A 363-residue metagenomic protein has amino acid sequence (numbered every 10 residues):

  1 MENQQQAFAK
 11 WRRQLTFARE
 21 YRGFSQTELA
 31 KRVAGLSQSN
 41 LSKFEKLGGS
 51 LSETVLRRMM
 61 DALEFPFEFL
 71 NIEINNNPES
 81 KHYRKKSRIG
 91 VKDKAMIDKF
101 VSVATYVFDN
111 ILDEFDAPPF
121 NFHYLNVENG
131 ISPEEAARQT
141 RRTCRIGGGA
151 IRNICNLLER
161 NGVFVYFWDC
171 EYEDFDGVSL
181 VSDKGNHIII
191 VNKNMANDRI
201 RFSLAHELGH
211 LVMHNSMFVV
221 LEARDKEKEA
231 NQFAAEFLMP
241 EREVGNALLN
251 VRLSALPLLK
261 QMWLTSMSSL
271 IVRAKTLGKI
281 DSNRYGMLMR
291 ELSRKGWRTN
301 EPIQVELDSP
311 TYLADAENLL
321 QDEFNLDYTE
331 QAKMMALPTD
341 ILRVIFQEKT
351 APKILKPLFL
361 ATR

Functional and structural regions predicted by a protein language model:
M1-L204, L208-R363: Active-site hotspot residues in diverse enzymes, especially metal/ion-binding acidic/histidine motifs
